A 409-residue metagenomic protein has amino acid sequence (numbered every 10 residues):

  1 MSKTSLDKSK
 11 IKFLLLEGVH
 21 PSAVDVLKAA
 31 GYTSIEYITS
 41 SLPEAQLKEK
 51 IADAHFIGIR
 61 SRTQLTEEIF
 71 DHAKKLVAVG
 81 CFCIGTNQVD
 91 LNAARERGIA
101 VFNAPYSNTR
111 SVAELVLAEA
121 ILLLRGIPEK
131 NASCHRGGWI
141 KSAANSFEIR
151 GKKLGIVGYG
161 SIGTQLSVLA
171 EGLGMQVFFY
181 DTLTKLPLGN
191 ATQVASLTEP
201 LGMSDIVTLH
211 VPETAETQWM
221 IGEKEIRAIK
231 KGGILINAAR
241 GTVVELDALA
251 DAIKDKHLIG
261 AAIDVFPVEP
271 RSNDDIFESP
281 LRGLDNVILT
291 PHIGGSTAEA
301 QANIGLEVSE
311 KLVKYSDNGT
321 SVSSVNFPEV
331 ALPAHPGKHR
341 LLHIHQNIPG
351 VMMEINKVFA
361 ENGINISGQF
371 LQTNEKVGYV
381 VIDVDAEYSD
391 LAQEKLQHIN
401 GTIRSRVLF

Functional and structural regions predicted by a protein language model:
M1-F102, P200-G202, G222-A228, L371-Y379 (+2 more regions): An N-terminal-biased, well-structured beta-alpha scaffold segment characteristic of Rossmann-like dinucleotide-binding
F13-L15, I156, H343: Hydrophobic Val/Ile/Leu positions in short beta-strands of Rossmann-like dinucleotide-binding domains
H20, G163-T164: N-terminal Rossmann-fold NAD(P) dinucleotide-binding loop
A52, L65-F70, F178, T182-S279 (+1 more regions): Rossmann-like adenosine-cofactor binding region
R97-K153, Q165-G172, T320-V325: Phosphate-binding beta-alpha-beta segment of Rossmann-like dinucleotide-binding domains, i.e., the NAD(P)
V101, E223, G232-I234, A239-A334 (+5 more regions): Rossmann-like dinucleotide-binding domain for NAD(H)/NADP(H)
Y159-G160: Glycine-rich Rossmann-fold phosphate-binding loop(s) that bind the pyrophosphate of adenine dinucleotide cofactors
V322-F409: A conserved regulatory-domain signal marking ACT and ACT-like small-molecule sensing domains and adjacent regulatory
